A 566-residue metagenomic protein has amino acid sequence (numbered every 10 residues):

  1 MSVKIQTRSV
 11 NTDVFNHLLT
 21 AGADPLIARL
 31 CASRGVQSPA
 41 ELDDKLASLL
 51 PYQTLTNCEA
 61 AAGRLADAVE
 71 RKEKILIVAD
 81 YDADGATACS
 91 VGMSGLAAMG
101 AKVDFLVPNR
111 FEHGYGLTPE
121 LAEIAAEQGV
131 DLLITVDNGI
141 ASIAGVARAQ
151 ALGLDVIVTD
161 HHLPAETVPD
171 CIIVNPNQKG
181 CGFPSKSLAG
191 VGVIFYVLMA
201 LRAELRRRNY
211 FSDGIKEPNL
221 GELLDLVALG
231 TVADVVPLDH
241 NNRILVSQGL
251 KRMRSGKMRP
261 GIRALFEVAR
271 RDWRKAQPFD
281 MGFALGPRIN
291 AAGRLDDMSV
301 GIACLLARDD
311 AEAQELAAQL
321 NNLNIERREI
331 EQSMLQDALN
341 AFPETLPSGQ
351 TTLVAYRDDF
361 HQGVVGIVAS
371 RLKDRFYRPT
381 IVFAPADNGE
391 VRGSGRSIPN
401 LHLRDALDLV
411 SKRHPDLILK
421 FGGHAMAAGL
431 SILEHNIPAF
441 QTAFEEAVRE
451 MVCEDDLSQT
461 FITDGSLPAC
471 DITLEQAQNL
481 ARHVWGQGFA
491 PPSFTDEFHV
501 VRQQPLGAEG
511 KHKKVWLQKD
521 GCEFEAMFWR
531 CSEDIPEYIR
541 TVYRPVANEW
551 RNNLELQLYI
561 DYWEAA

Functional and structural regions predicted by a protein language model:
S2, R8-L132, L152, A203-N436 (+2 more regions): Hydrophobic helix-and-loop "lid/oligomerization" segment in the mid-to-C-terminal part of catalytic domains
T7, V158, I173-P176, A228 (+4 more regions): Structural signal for conserved beta-strand scaffold positions within catalytic alpha/beta enzyme cores
D67-R71, E312-A355, N388, L401 (+1 more regions): Mid-to-C-terminal polyanion-binding domains and interfaces
G95, G145-L152, A200, E204 (+4 more regions): Alpha-helical structural signal in soluble globular domains
A125-Q128, T135, G139-V236, S411: Conserved phosphate-handling catalytic cores of large alpha/beta enzymes
A144-R148, L353, V368-R371, E475 (+1 more regions): A short acidic, amphipathic alpha-helical/loop segment
H161-H162, H361, H424, H512: Histidine-centered active-site/metal-ligand motif
G192, G366, S370, T541: Short alpha-helical basic/polar micro-motif
